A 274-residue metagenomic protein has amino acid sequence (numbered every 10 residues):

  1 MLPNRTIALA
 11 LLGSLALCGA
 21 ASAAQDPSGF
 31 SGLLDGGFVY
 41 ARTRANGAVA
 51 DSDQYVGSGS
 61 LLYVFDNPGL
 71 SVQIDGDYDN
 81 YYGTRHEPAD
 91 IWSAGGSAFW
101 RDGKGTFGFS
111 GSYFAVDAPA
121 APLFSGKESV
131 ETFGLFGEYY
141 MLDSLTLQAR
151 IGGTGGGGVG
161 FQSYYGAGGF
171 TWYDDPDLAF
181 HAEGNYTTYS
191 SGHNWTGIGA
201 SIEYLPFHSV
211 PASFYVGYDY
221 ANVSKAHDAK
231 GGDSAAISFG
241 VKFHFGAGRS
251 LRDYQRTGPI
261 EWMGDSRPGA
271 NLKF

Functional and structural regions predicted by a protein language model:
A10-C18: Bacterial N-terminal signal peptides
S22-T84, L272-F274: Short glycine/proline- and aromatic-enriched beta-strand/turn motifs that initiate or cap beta-hairpins
Q25-D26, T187-S191, F207-S213, D219 (+2 more regions): Flexible, glycine-rich linker and terminal segments associated with outer-membrane beta-barrel/transport systems
F30, D51-G57, P88-A94, K127-F133 (+3 more regions): Residues that define the transmembrane beta-barrel architecture of outer-membrane proteins
G36-R44, G76-Y82, W100-K104, G111-D117 (+6 more regions): Transmembrane beta-strands of outer-membrane beta-barrel pores
G59-Y63, G96-W100, L135-Y139, G168-W172 (+3 more regions): Residues on the lipid-exposed face of transmembrane beta-strands in outer-membrane beta-barrel proteins
F65-I74, D102-F109, D143-A149, D175-A182 (+2 more regions): Repeated loop/turn-to-beta-strand initiation elements of outer-membrane beta-barrel proteins
K104-T106, F124-Y189, W195-S201: Detector for outer-membrane/organellar transmembrane beta-barrel domains, recognizing the amphipathic beta-strand
